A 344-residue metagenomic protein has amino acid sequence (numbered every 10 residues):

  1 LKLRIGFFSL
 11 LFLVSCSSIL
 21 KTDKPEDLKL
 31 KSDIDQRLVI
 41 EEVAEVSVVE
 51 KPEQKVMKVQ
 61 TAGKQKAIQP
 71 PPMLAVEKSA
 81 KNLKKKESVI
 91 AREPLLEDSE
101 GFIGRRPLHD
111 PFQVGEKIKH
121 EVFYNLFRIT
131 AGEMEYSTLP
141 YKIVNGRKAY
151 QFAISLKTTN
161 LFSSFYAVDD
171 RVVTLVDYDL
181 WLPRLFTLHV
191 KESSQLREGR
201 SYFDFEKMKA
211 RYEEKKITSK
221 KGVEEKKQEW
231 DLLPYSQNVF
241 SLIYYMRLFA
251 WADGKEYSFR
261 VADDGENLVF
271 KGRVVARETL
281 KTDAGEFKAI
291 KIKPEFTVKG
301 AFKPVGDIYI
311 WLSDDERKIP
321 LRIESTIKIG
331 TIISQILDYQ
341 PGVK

Functional and structural regions predicted by a protein language model:
L1-V14: Sec-dependent bacterial lipoprotein signal peptides
R4, H120, D231, F240-S241 (+2 more regions): A general marker of short, structured functional hotspots
L10-L13, E93-L96, L233-Q237, L242: Low-complexity, intrinsically disordered regions enriched in charged/polar residues
S17-F205, L248-K344: Acidic, serine/threonine-rich low-complexity disordered tracts
E206-D253, V261: Active-site/ligand-binding surface loops and adjacent short beta/alpha elements that line catalytic pockets across
